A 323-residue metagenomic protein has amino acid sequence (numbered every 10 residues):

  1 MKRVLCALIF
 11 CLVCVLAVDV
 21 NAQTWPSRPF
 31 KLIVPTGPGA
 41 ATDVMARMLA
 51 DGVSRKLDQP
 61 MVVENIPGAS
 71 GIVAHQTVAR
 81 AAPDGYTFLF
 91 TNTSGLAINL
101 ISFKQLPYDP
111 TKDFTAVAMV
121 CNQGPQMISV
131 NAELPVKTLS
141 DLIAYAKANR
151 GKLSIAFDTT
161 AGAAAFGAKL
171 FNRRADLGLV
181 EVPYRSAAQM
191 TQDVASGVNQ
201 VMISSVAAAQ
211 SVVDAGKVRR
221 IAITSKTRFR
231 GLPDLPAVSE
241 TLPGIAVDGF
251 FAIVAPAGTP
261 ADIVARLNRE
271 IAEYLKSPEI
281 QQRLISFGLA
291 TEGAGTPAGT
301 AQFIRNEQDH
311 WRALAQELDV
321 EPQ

Functional and structural regions predicted by a protein language model:
M1-V4: Positively charged n-region of N-terminal signal peptides that target proteins for export
C6-L16: Bacterial N-terminal signal peptides
L16-A22: Sec/Tat signal peptide C-region and signal peptidase I cleavage site
A22-K112, K152, D176-S205, V212 (+2 more regions): N-terminal (or domain-start) structured segment
S27-P29, R173-L177, A261-Q323: An extracytoplasmic/periplasmic, membrane-proximal ligand-sensing/linker region
F30-L32, G39, A46, V63 (+12 more regions): Residue-level signal for nonpolar/aromatic packing positions in well-ordered secondary structure
R80-Y86, I101-Q189, V238, P243 (+1 more regions): Hinge/capping helix and adjacent helix->loop/strand transition within the periplasmic-binding protein
S94-Q105, A165, K169-R174, V201-D234: A ligand-binding cleft/hinge motif common to bilobed small-molecule-binding domains
